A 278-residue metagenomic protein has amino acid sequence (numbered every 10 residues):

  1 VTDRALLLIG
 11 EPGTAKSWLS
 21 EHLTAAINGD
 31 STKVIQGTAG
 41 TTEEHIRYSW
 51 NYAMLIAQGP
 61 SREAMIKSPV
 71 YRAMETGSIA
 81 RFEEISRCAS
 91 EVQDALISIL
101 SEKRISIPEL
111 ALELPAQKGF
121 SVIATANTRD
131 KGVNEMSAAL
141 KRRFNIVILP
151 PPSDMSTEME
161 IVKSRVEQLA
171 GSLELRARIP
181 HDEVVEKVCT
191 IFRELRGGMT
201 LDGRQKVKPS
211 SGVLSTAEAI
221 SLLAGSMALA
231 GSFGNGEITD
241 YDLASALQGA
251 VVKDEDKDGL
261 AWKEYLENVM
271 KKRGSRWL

Functional and structural regions predicted by a protein language model:
V1-L175: AAA+ P-loop NTPase catalytic core and its hallmark functional loops
T2-L6, R193-D202, T216, I220-D240 (+1 more regions): AAA+ ATPase "lid" subdomain C-terminal helix
A39-Y48, Q93, I179-R196, A219-I220: Conserved long hydrophobic alpha-helices within structured protein cores
T42, I66, R81, S215 (+1 more regions): A diffuse structural propensity rather than consistent per-protein peaks
I56-Q58, K131-E135, I146-S211, S232-G236 (+1 more regions): Conserved C-terminal "switch" segment of AAA+ ATPases
S68, D94, E186, T216-A224 (+2 more regions): Non-catalytic, well-ordered alpha-helical scaffold segments
R143, I161, G225-L229, A246: A general alpha-helix detector
G231-L278: C-terminal engagement/docking regions of AAA+ P-loop ATPases
